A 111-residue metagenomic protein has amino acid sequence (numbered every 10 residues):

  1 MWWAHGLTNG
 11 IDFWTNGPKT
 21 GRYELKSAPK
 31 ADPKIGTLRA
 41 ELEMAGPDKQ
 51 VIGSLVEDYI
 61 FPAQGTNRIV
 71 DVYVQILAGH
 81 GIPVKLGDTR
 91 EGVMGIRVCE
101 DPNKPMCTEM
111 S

Functional and structural regions predicted by a protein language model:
M1-T66: Extended, loop-rich substrate-binding clefts of extracytoplasmic carbohydrate-active enzymes
Q64-M110: Acidic (Asp/Glu-rich), glycine- and aromatic
